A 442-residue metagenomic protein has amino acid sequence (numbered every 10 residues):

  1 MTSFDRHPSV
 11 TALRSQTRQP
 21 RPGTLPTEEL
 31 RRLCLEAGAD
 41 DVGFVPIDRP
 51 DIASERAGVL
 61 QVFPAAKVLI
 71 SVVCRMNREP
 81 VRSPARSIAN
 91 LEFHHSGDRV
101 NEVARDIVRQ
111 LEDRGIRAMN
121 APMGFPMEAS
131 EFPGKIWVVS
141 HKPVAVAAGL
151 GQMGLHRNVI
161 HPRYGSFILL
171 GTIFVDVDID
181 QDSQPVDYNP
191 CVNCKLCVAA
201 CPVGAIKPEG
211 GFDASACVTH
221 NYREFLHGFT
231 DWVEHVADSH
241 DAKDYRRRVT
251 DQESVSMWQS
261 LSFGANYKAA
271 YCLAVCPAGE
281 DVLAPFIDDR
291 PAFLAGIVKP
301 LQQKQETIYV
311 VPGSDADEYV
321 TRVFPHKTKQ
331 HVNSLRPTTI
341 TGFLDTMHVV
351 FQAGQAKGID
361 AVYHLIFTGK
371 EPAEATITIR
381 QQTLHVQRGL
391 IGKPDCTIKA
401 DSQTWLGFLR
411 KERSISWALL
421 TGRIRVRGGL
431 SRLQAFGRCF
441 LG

Functional and structural regions predicted by a protein language model:
T2-E102: Non-catalytic, usually N-terminal nucleic-acid engagement modules in DNA/RNA processing proteins
A53, S96-E280, A284-G296: Catalytic cores of enzyme domains
L60-A65, I160-F167, L390: Short glycine/proline-enriched loop/turn "hinge" motifs that connect secondary-structure elements and lie
A66, L169, C272, A361 (+1 more regions): Residues that flank catalytic or metal-binding motifs in active/ligand-binding sites
V73-R75, D176-D178, T368: Structured loops at beta-to-helix junctions and adjacent beta-edge loops in soluble globular domains
E79, Q181-Q184, H385-R388: Short small-residue beta-strand/loop micro-motif enriched in glycine and branched aliphatics
V81-S83, D182-V186, G437: Short, charged, solvent-exposed linker or helix-capping segments at domain edges/interfaces that act as flexible hinges
G296-G442: Feature captures hydrophobic
